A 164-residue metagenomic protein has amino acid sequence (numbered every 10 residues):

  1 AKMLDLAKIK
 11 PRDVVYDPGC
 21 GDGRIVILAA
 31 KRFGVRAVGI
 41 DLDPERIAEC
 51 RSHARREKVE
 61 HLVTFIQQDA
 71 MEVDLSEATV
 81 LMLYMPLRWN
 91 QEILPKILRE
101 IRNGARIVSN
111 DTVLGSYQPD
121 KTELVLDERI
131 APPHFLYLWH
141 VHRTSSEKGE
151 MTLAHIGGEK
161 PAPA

Functional and structural regions predicted by a protein language model:
A1-D13: S-adenosyl-L-methionine
R12-G21: Conserved class I S-adenosyl-L-methionine
R24-F33: Conserved SAM-binding loop of SAM-dependent methyltransferases across substrates and taxa, primarily the Class I
V35-I40: Short beta-strand element of Class I
D43-P44: Conserved SAM/SAH-binding beta-strand->alpha-helix loop
I47-E77: S-adenosyl-L-methionine
A78-E92: A short SAM/SAH-binding and catalytic strip from SAM-dependent methyltransferases
R88-G157: C-terminal substrate-binding/active-site "lid" region of AdoMet-derived donor-dependent transferases
